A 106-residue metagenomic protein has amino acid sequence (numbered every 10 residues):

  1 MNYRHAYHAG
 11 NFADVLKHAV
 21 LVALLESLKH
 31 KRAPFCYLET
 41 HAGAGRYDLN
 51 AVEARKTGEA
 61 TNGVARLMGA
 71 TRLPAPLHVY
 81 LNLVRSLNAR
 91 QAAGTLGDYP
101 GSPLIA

Functional and structural regions predicted by a protein language model:
M1-R32, D48-N62: Class I SAM-dependent methyltransferase Rossmann-like catalytic core, especially the SAM/SAH-binding loop
L28, I105-A106: Short, flexible, glycine/charge-rich loop motifs used to bind or transfer phosphoryl groups or to couple energy/partner
A33-C36, A44-I105: Class I S-adenosyl-L-methionine-dependent methyltransferase module
